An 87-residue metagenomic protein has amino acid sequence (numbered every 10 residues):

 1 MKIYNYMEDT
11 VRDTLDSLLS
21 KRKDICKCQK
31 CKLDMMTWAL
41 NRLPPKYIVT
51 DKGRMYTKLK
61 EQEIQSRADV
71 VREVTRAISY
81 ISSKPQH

Functional and structural regions predicted by a protein language model:
M1-H87: Charged, amphipathic alpha-helical regulatory modules used for macromolecular assembly or allosteric control
